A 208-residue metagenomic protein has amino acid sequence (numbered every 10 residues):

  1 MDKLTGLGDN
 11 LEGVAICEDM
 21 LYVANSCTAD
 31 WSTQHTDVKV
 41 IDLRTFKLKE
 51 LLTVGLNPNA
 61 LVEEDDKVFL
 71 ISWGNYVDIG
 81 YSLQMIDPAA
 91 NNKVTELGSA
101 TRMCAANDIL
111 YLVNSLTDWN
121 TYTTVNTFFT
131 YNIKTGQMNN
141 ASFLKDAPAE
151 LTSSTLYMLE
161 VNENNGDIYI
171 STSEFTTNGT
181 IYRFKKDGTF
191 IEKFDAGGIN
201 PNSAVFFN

Functional and structural regions predicted by a protein language model:
M1-N208: Predominantly soluble domains enriched in secretory-pathway, periplasmic, or organellar proteins
